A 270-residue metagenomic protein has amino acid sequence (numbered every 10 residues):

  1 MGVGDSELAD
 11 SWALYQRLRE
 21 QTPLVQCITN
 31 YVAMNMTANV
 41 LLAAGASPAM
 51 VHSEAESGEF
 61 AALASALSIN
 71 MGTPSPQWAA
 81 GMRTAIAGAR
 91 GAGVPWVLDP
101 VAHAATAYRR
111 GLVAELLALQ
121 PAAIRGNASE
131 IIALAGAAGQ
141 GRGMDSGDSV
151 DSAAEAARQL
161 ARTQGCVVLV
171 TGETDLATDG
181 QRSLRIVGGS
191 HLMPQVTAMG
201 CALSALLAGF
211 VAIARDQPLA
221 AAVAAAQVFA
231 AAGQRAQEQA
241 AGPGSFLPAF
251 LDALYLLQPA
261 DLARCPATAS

Functional and structural regions predicted by a protein language model:
M1-S47: Glycine-rich phosphate/adenosyl-contacting loop at the front of the ribokinase-like
S6-A9, A230-S270: Charged C-terminal helix
V40-A92: Active-site cofactor/substrate anionic-group-binding motifs, chiefly glycine- and Lys/Arg-rich phosphate-binding loops
N70, W78-N127: Glycine/small-residue-rich loop that forms an oxyanion/phosphate-binding "nest" at active or ligand-binding sites
A107-S183: Conserved phosphate/ATP/ADP-binding segment of small-molecule kinases
A133, T197-Q227: Short, small-residue alpha-helix embedded
A154, R158, I186-T197: Short pre-catalytic strand/loop immediately N-terminal to key active-site residues, enriched for Gly-Thr
A156-A161, P218-G233, L251: Short, well-structured alpha-helical segments that form the helix of a local strand-helix-strand
